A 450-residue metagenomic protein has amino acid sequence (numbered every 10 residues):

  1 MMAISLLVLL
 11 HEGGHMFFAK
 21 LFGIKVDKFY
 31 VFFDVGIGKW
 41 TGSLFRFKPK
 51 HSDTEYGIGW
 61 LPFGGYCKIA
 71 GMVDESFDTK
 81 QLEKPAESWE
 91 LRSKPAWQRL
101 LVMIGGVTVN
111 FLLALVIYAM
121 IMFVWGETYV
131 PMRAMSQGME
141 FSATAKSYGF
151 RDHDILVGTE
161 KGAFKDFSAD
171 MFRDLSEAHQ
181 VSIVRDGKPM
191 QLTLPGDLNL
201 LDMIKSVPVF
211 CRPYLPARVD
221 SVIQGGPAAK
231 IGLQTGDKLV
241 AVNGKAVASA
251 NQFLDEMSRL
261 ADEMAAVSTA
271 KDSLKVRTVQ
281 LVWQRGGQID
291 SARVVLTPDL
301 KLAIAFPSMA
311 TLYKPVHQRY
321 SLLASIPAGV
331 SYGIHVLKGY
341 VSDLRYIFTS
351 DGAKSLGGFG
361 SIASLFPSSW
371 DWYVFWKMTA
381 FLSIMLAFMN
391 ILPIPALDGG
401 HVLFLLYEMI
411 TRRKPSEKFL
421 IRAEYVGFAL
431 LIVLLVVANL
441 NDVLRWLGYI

Functional and structural regions predicted by a protein language model:
M1-L82, M389-T411: Small-residue-rich helix-interface/hinge motifs
I4-V8, K68, N110, A114 (+2 more regions): Alpha-helical transmembrane segments of multi-pass membrane proteins
F17, L21, L115, A119-V124 (+4 more regions): Structural signature of transmembrane alpha-helix termini at the membrane-water interface
G65, I69-E140, F419, V426-V433: Internal alpha-helical transmembrane segments
D78-I117, T159-L201, S342: Interdomain regulatory linker/hinge segments that flank or connect interaction modules in polarity/junction/synaptic
Q81, M132-G196, I231, E256 (+3 more regions): Non-transmembrane, extracytosolic/lumenal segments of membrane-associated proteins
P85-A96, S206-K230, T235-A241, K245-A246 (+3 more regions): Functional transmembrane alpha-helices
I121-K165, M203-A241, K245-S249: PDZ/PDZ-like domain segments forming the peptide/carboxylate-binding groove, activating on the N-terminal beta-strands
